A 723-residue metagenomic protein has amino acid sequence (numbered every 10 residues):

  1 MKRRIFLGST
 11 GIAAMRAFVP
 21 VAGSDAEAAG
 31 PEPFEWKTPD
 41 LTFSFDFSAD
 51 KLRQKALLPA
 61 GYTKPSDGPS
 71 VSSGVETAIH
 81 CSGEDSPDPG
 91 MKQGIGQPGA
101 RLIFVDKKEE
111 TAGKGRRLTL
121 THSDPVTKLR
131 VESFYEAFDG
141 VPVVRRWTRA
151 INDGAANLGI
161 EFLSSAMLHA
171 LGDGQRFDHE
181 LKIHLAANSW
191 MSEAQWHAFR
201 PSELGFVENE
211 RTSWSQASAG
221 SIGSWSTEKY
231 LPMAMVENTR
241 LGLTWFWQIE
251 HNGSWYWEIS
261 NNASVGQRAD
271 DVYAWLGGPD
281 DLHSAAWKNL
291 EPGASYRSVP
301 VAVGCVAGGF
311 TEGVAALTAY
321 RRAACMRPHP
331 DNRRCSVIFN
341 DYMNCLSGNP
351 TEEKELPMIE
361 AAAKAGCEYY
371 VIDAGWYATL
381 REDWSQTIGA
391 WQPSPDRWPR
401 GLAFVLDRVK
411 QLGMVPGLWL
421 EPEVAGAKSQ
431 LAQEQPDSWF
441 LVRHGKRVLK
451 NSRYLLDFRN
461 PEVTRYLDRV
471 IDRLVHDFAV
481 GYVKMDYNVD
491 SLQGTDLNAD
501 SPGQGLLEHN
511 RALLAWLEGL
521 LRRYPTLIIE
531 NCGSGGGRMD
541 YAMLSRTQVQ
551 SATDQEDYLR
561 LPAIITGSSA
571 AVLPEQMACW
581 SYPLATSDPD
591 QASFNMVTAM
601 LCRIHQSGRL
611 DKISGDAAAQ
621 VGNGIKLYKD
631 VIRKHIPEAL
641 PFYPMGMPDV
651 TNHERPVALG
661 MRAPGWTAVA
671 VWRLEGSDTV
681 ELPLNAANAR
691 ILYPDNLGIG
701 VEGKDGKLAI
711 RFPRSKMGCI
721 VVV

Functional and structural regions predicted by a protein language model:
I5-D25: N-terminal export signals
G30-R268, S284, N696-V701: Polysaccharide-binding surfaces and accessory modules of carbohydrate-active proteins
G83, P87-D88, G94, P98-G99 (+7 more regions): Glycine-rich, aromatic-flanked loop segments that form ligand/cofactor-binding clefts across common enzyme folds
K288-A307, K716-V722: Short Pro-Gly-centered flexible turn/kink motifs
N332-Y466, Y482: Aromatic-lined carbohydrate-binding/catalytic grooves of carbohydrate-active enzymes
V442-T586, K612: Active-site neighborhood of glycoside hydrolase catalytic domains
P648-A687, K716: Carbohydrate-binding surface patches
E702-V723: C-terminal beta-strand-rich structural cap/linker in extracellular carbohydrate-active enzymes
